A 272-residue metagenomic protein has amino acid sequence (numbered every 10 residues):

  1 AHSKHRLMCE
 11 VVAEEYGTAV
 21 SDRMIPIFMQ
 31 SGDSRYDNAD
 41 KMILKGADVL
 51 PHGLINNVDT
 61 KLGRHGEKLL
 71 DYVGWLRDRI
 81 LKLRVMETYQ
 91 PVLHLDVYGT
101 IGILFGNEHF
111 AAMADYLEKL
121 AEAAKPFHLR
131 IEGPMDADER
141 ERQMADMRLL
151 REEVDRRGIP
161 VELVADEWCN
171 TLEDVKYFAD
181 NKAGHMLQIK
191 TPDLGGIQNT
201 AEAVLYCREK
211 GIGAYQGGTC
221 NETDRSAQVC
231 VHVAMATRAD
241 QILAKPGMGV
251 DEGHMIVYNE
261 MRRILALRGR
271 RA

Functional and structural regions predicted by a protein language model:
A1-K125: N-terminal capping/lid subdomain adjacent to the active-site entrance of alpha/beta enzymes
L83-A236, D240-I264: Catalytic core of soluble alpha/beta enzymes
A272: Expand to "…catalyze enediolate/carbanion chemistry for C-C bond making/breaking, isomerization, decarboxylation
